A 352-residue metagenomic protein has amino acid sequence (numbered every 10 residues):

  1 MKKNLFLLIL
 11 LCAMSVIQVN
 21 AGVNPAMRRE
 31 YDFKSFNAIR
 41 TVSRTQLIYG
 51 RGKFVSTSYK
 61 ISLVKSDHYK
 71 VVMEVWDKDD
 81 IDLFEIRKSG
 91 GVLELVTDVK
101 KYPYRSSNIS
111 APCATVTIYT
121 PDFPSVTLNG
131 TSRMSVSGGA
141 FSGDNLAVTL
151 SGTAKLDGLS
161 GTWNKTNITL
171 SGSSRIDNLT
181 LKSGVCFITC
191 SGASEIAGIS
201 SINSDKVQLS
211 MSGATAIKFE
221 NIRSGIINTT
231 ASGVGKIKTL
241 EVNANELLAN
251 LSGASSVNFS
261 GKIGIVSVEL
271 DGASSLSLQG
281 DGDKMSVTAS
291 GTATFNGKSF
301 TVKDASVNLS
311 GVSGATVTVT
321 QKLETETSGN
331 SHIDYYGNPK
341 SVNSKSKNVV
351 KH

Functional and structural regions predicted by a protein language model:
M1-A26: Bacterial Sec-dependent N-terminal signal peptides
I9-L10, M27, A114, V317: Generic detector of short alpha-helix boundary/capping microenvironments and adjacent low-complexity segments
V19-S151, K155-S210, K218-T230, D283 (+3 more regions): Acidic (Asp/Glu) and glycine-rich low-complexity loops/linkers that are typically intrinsically disordered
L179-T180, I196-V207, A214-H352: Short, surface-exposed interaction patches in beta-rich subdomains that mediate adhesion/assembly near membranes
